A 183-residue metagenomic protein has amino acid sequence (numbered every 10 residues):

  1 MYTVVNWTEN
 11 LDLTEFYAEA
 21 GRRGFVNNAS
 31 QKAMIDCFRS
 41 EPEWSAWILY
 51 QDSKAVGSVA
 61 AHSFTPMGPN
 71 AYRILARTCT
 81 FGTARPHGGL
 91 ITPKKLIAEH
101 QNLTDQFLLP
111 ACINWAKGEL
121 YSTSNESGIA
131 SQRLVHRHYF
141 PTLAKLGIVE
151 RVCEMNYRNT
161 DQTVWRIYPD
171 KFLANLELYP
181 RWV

Functional and structural regions predicted by a protein language model:
M1-A33, V183: Short amphipathic alpha-helix that is part of the acyltransferase structural core
F25-W47, Q51, V56-T83: A conserved beta-strand-loop-helix scaffold within acyl/acetyltransferase catalytic domains
W44, W115-E119: Short, high-confidence coil segments that cap the C-terminus of an alpha-helix and link into the following beta-strand
P69, G128-I129, Y157-Q162: Short acidic/glycine-enriched loop/turn segments that link adjacent beta-strands
T83-N114, R133, R137: Conserved acetyl-CoA-binding loop-helix of GNAT-fold acetyltransferases
L120-Y139: Conserved beta-strand-loop-alpha-helix junction that forms the acyl-donor binding cleft
T123, P141-T163: Conserved catalytic-core motifs of GNAT/GCN5-like acyltransferases
K171-V183: Acidic/histidine-enriched, glycine/proline-rich intrinsically disordered or flexible terminal extensions
